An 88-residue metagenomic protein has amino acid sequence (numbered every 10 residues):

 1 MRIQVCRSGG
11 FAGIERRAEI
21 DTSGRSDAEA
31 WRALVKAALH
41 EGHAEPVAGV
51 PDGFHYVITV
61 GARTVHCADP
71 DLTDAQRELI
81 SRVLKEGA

Functional and structural regions predicted by a protein language model:
M1-A88: Function-determining sites in protein domains
